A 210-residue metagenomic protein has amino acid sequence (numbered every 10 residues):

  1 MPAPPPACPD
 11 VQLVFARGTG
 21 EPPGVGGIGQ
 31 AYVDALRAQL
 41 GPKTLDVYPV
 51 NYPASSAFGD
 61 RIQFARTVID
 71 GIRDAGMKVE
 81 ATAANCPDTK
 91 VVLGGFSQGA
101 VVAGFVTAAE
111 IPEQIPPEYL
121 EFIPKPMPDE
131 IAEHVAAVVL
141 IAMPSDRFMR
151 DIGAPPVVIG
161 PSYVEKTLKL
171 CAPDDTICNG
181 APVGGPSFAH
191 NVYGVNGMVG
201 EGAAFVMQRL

Functional and structural regions predicted by a protein language model:
M1-P2: Hydrophobic membrane-targeting and insertion signals
P5-K90, L170-V199, A203: Active-site catalytic motif of lipid deacylating hydrolases and related acyltransferases
R73-P161: Serine-dependent carboxylesterase/thioesterase catalytic core of lipase-like alpha/beta-hydrolase/SGNH enzymes
D129-Q208: The alpha/beta-hydrolase serine catalytic core
